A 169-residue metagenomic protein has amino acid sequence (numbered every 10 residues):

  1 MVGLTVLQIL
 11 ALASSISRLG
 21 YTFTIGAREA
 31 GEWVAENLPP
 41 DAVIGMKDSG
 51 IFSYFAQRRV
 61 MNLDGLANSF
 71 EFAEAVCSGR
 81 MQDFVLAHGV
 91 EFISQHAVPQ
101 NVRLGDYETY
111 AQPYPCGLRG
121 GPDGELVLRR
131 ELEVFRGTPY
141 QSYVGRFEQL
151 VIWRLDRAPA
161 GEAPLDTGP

Functional and structural regions predicted by a protein language model:
M1-L12: Signature aromatic-anchored transmembrane alpha helix within multi-pass, membrane-resident enzymes that catalyze glycan
S14-L38, V43-A158: Extracytoplasmic
R157-T167: Short, charged low-complexity linker/loop segments at the C-terminal edge of domains
